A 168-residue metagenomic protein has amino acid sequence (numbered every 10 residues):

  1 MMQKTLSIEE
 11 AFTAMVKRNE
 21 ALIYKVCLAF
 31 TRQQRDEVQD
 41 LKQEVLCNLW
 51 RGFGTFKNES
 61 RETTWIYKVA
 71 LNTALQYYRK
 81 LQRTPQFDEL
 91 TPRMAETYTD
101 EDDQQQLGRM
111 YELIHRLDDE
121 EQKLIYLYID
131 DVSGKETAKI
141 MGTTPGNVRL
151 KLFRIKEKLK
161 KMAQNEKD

Functional and structural regions predicted by a protein language model:
Q3-A14, Y24-E44, T55-K57, P145 (+1 more regions): Short, charged helix-capping/linker segments at alpha-helix termini
A11, L22, R109-E112, Q122-K123: Pre-recognition alpha-helix immediately N-terminal to the DNA-recognition helix within helix-turn-helix or winged-helix
K25, D40-C47, S60-N72: Structural recognition of an alpha-helix C-terminal capping motif at a helix-to-coil junction
K42, G134-K135: Helix-turn-helix DNA-binding elements, focusing on the entry/boundary residues of the two helices that contact DNA
V45, V69, L124-I125, T137-K139 (+1 more regions): Hydrophobic positions on the alpha-helical face of helix-turn-helix-like DNA-binding modules
Q76, R83-G108, E112, S133-G134: Internal acidic/polar
R116-G134, I140: Short amphipathic alpha helix immediately N-terminal
M141-N165: DNA-recognition helix of helix-turn-helix
